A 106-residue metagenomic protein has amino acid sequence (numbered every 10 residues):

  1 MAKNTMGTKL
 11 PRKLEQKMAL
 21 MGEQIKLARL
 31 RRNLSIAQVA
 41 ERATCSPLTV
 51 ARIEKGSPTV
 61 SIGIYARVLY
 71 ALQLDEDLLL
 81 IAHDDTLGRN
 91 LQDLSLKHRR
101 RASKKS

Functional and structural regions predicted by a protein language model:
G7-R31, I81: A short, Lys/Arg-rich alpha-helix, primarily the initiator
I25, I36, P47, I62-Y65: Helix-turn-helix DNA-binding elements, focusing on the entry/boundary residues of the two helices that contact DNA
R29, A40, L69: The alpha-helix within a helix-turn-helix
N33-A51: Short alpha-helical DNA-recognition segment
S57-Y70: Short, basic-rich loop-to-helix N-cap that marks the start of a DNA-contacting helix
L79-S106: Short, charged recognition helix plus adjacent turn of helix-turn-helix-like nucleic-acid-binding domains
